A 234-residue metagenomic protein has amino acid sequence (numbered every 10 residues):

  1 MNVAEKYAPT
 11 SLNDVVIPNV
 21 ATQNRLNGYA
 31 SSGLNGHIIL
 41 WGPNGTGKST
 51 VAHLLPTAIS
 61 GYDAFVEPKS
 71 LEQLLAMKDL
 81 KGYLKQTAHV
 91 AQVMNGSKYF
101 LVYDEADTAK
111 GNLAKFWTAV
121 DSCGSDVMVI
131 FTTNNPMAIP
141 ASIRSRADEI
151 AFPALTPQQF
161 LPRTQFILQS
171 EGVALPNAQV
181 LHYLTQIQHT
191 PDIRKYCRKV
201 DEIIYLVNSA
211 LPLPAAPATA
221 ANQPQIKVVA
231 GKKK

Functional and structural regions predicted by a protein language model:
M1-P43, Q86-H89: Pre-Walker A (pre-P-loop) alpha-helix and adjacent loop at the N terminus of AAA/AAA+ ATPase modules, a conserved
V20-Q23, V66-Y99: Short glycine-rich substrate-engagement loop in P-loop NTPases that contacts/grips substrate
A30-K69: Walker A/P-loop
G36, M94-L101, G124-I130: Loop/turn-to-beta-strand initiation segments
L71, D148-L161: Conserved AAA+ ATPase "SRH/arginine-finger" region at the nucleotide-binding site
D104-N134, A141-S145: Conserved catalytic/switch belt of AAA+ P-loop NTPases
A174-Q188: Short conserved motifs of the RecA-like P-loop NTPase core
Q188-E202: The conserved phosphate-sensing helix
